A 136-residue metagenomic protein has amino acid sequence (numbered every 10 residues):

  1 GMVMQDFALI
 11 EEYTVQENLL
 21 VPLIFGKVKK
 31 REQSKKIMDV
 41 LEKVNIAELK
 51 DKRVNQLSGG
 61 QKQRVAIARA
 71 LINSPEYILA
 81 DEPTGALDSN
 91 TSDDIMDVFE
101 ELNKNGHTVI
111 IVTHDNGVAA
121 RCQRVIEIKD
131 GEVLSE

Functional and structural regions predicted by a protein language model:
Q5-I10, I24, D115: Catalytic "switch" loops of ABC-type ATPases
Y13-L20: Short coil-to-helix segment of the ABC ATPase nucleotide-binding domain corresponding to the Q-loop/switch region
E32-V44: ABC nucleotide-binding domain "signature" region
K52, N73, N105: Conserved signature/switch motifs of ABC ATPase nucleotide-binding domains
R53-L57, Q61: Conserved ABC ATPase signature
I67: Hydrophobic anchor residue at the start of the ABC signature
I78-D81: Catalytic Walker B motif of ABC-type/P-loop ATPase nucleotide-binding domains
